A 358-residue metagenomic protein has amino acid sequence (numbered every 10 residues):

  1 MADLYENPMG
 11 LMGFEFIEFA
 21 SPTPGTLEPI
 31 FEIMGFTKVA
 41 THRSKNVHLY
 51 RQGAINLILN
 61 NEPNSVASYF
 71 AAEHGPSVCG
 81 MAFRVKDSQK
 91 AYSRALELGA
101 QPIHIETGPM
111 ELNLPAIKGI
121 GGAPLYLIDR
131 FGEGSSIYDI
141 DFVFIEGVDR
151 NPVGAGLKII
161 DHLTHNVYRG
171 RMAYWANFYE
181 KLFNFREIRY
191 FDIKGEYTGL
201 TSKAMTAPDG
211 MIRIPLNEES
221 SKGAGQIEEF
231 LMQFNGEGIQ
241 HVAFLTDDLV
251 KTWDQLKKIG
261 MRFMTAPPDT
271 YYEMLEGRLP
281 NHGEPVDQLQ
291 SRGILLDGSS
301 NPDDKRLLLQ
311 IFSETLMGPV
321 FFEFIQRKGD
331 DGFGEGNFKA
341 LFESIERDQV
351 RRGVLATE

Functional and structural regions predicted by a protein language model:
M1-I145, R169, A173, Q310: An N-terminus-focused feature that recognizes amino-terminal "leader" regions
M1-P24, V78-M81, I137-A176, N235-F244 (+2 more regions): N-terminal beta-strand motif that seeds the catalytic metal site of vicinal oxygen chelate
M12, P22, T26, K45 (+11 more regions): Generic recognition of stable, solvent-exposed alpha-helical segments in well-folded globular domains
G13-I17, F31, F36, Y50 (+12 more regions): Short, structured motif recognition centered on aromatic/hydrophobic residues
M34-A71, N113-G134, Y138-I140, I188-Q233 (+1 more regions): Conserved short beta-strand elements that form part of the metal-binding/catalytic scaffold of enzyme active sites
G99-I103, N184-F185, G260-M264: A common structural junction motif
V153-A207: Loop-centered beta-sheet repeat module
M317, I325-D348: Low-complexity, glycine/alanine/valine/leucine- and proline-rich hydrophobic stretches
